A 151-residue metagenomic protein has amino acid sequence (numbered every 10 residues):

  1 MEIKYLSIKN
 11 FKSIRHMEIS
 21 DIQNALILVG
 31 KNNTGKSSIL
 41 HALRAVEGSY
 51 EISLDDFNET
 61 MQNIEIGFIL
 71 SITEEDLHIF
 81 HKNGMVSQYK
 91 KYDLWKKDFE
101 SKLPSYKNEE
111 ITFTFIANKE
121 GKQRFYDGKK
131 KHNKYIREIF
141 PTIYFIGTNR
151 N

Functional and structural regions predicted by a protein language model:
M1-A45, D56-E59: Pre-Walker A-like glycine/lysine-rich segment at the N-terminus of P-loop NTPase domains
Y5-S7, E65-I69, T112-T114: Beta-strand secondary-structure signal
K12, A25, E74-D76, G121: Residues that cap or initiate secondary-structure elements
K12, L70-I72, R150: Short, flexible loop/turn elements at secondary-structure junctions
S20-D21, K31, F57-Q62, P104-N108 (+1 more regions): Conserved catalytic network of the ASCE P-loop NTPase/AAA+ motor domain
L40-Y106: Conserved P-loop NTP-binding catalytic core
I79-N151: Electropositive, glycine-dotted interaction segments that contact anionic polymers or phosphate-rich ligands
